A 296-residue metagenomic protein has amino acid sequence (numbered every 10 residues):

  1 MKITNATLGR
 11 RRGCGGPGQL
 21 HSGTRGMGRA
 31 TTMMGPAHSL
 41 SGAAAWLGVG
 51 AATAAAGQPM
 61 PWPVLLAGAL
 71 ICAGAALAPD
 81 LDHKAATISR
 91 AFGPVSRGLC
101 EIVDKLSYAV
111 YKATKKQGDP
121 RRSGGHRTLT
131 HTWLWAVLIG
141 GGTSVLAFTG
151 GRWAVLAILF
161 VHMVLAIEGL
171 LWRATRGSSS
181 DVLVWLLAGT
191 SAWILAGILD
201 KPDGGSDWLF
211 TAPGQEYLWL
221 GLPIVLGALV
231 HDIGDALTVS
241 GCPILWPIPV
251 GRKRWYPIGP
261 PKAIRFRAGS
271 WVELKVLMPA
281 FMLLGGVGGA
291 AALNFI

Functional and structural regions predicted by a protein language model:
K2-I296: N-terminal membrane-targeting hydrophobic helices
